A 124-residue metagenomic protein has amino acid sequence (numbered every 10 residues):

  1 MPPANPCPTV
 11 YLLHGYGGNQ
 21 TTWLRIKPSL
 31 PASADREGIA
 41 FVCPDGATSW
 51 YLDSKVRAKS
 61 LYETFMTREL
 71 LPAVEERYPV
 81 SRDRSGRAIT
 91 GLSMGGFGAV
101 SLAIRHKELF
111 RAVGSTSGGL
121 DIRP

Functional and structural regions predicted by a protein language model:
M1-P124: Non-catalytic cap/lid and distal C-terminal segments of serine-dependent acyl enzymes
